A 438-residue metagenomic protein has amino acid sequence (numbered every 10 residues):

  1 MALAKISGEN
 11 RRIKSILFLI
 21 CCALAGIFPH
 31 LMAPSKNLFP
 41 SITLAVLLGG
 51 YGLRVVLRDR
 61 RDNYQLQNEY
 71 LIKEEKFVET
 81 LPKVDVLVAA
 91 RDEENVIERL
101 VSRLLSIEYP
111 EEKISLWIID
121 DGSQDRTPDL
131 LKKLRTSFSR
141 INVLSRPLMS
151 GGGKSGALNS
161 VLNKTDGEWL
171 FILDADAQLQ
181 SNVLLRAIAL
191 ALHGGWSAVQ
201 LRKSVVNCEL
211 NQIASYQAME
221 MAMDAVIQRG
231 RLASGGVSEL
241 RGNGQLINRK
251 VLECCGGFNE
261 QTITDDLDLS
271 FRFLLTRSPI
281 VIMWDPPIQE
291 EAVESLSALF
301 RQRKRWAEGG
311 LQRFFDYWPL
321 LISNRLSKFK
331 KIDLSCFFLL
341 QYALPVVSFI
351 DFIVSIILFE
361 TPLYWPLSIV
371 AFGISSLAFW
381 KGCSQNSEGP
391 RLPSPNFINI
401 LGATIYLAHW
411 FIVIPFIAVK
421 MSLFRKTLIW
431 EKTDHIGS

Functional and structural regions predicted by a protein language model:
I27-V46, R54-Q65, E69, K76-V78 (+1 more regions): Membrane-embedded multi-pass helical conduit in multi-pass membrane proteins, especially envelope-biosynthetic
G49-K113, I429: N-terminal signal-anchor transmembrane helix
D120-D129, L148-G151: A conserved acidic beta->alpha catalytic loop
G122-Q124, A177-L179, S204-V206, L246 (+2 more regions): A short, conserved beta-strand element in the Rossmann-like catalytic core that flanks the donor/metal-binding loop
P128-K132, K154-N163, S270-F271: Short, conserved alpha-helix that lines the donor NDP-sugar binding/gating region of sugar-transfer enzymes
F138-E168, S181-I263, F300, K304-L311 (+3 more regions): Long helical/loop segments within the catalytic core of UDP-sugar-dependent glycosyltransferases, especially the large
G235, Q261, S270-Q289: Catalytic donor-sugar/metal-binding loop of nucleotide-sugar-dependent glycosyltransferases
